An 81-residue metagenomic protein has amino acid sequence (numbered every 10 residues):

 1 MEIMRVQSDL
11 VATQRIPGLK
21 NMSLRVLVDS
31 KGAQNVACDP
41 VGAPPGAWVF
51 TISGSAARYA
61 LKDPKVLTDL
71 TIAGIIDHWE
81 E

Functional and structural regions predicted by a protein language model:
M1-L27, G32: N-terminal first-folded block
R15, D39, K62: Short, flexible, glycine/charge-rich loop motifs used to bind or transfer phosphoryl groups or to couple energy/partner
A33-C38: Short alpha-helix capping/helix-loop boundary micro-motifs
F50-E81: C-terminal structural segments of small proteins and small subunits
